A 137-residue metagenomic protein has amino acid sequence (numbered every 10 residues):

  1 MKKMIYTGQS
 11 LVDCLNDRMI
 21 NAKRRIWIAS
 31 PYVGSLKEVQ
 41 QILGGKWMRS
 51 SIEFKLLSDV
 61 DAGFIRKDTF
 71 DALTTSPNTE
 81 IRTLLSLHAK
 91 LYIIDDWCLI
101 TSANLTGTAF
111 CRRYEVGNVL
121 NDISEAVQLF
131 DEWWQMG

Functional and structural regions predicted by a protein language model:
M1-G137: PLD/PLD-like phosphodiesterase catalytic module centered on the HKD motif
